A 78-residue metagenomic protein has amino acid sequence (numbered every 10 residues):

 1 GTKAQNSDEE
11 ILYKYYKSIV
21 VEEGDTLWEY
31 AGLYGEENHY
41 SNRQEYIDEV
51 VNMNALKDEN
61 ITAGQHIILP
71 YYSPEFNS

Functional and structural regions predicted by a protein language model:
G1-S78: Cell-surface/extracellular proteins and modules involved in cell-wall/glycan interaction or trafficking/anchoring
